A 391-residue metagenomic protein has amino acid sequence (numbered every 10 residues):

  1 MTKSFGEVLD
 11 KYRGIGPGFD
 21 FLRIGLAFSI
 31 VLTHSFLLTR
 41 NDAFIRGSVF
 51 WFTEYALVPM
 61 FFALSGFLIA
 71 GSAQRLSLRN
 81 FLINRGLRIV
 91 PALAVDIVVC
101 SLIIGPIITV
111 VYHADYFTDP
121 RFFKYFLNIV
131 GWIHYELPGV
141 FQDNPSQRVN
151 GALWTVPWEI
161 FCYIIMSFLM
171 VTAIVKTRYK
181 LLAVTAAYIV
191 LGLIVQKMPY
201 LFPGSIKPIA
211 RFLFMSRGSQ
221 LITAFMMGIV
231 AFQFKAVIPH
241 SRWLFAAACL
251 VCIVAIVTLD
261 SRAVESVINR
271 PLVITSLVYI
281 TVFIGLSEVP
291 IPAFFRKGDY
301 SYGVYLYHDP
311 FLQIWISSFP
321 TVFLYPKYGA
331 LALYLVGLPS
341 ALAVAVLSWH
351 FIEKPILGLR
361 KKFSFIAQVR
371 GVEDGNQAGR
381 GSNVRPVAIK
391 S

Functional and structural regions predicted by a protein language model:
M1-I15: Short, Lys/Arg-rich, polar N-terminal cytosolic tail immediately upstream of the first transmembrane signal-anchor
T2, I356-S391: Membrane-proximal cytoplasmic C-terminal regulatory module of class A 7TM GPCRs
T2-G6, E54-R88, A92-Y116, F311 (+3 more regions): Juxtamembrane transmembrane-helix termini
G14-F19, R46-V58, P145-W158, Q196-A224 (+3 more regions): Interfacial loop-to-helix transition and helix-capping segments at the boundaries of transmembrane helices
G16-A73, A92, S219, V304-D309 (+1 more regions): Functionally critical transmembrane alpha-helices in membrane proteins and complexes, commonly lining
Y55, L93-I160, I164, P271-I284: Membrane-interface helix-loop-helix regions
I160-L191, V230-L244, Y325: Solvent-exposed interhelical
C252-K354: Alpha-helical transmembrane segments of multi-pass integral membrane proteins
